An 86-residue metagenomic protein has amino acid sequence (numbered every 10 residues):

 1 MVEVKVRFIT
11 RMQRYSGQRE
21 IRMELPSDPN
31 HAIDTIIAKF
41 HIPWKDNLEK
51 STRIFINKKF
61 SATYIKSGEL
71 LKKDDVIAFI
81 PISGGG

Functional and structural regions predicted by a protein language model:
M1-G85: Ubiquitin-like/PB1-type beta-grasp interaction modules and other compact soluble beta-rich domains
